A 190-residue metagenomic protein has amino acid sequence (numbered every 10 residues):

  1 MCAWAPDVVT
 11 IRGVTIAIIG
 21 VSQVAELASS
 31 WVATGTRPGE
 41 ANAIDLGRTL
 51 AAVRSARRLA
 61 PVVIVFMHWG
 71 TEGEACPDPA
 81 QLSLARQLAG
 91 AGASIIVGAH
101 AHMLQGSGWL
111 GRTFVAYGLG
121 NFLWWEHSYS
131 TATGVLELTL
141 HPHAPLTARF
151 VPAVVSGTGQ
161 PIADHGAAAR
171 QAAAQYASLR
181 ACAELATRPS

Functional and structural regions predicted by a protein language model:
M1-S190: Acidic, metal/ion-coordinating pockets
